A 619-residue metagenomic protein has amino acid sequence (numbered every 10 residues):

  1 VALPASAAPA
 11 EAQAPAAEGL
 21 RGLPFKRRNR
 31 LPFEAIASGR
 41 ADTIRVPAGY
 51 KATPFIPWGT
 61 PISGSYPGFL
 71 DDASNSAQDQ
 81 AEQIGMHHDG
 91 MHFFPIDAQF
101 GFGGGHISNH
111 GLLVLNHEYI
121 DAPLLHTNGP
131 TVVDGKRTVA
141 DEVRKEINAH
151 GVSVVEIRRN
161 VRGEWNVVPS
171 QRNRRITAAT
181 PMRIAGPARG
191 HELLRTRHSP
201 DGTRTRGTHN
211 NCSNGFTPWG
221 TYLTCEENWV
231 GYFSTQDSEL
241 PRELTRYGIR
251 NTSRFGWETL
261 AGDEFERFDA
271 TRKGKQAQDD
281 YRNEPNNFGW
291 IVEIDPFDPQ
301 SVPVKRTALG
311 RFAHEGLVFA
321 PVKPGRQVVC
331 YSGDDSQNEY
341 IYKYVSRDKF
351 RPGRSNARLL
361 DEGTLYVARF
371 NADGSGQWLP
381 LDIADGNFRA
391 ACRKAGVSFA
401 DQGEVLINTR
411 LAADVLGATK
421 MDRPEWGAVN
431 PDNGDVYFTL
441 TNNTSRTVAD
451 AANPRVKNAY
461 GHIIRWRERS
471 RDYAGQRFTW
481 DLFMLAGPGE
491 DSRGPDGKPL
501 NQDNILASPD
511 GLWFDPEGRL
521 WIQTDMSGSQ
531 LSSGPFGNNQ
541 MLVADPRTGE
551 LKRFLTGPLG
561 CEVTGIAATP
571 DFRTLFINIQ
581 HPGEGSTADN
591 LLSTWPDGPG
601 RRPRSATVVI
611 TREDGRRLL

Functional and structural regions predicted by a protein language model:
L3-L619: Conserved small-residue
